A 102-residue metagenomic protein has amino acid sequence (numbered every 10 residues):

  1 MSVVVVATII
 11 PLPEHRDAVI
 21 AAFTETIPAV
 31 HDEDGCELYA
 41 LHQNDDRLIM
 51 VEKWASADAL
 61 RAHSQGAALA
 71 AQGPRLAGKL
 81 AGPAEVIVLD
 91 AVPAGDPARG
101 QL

Functional and structural regions predicted by a protein language model:
S2, A40-D46, P74-L102: Glycine-rich beta-strand-turn "strand-cap" elements at beta-sheet edges
V3-I9, A40-S64, L102: Short, well-ordered beta-strand segments in beta-rich or mixed alpha/beta enzyme and ligand-binding folds
I9-V19: Short, surface-exposed ligand-recognition loops at beta-strand->loop->(often short) alpha-helix junctions that present
P11-P13, S56, D90: Non-catalytic surface loops within mature trypsin-like serine protease
R16-A18, A59, G95: Intrinsically disordered, low-complexity acidic/polar segments
E25-E37, K53-I87: An amphipathic, aromatic/His-enriched active-site/gating alpha helix that lines ligand/cofactor pockets
